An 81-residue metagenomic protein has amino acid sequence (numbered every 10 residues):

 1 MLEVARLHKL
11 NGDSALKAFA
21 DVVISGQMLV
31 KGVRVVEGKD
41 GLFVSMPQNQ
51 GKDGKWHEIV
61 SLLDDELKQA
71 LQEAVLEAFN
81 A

Functional and structural regions predicted by a protein language model:
M1-A81: Single-stranded nucleic acid-binding surfaces, predominantly the OB-fold ssDNA-binding core
